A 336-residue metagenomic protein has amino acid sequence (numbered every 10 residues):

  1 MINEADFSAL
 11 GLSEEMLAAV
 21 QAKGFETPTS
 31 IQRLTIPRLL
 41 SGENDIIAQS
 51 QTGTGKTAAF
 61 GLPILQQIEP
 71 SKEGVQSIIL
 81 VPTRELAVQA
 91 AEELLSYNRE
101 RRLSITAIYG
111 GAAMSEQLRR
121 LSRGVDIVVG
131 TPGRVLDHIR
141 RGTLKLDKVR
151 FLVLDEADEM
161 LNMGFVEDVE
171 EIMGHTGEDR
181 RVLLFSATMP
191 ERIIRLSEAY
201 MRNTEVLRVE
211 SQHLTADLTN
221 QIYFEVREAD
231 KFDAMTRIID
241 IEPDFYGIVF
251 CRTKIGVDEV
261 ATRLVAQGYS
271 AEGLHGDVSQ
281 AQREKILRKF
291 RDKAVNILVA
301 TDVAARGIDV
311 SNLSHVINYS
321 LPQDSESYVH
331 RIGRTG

Functional and structural regions predicted by a protein language model:
I2-G336: Conserved helicase RecA-like core
